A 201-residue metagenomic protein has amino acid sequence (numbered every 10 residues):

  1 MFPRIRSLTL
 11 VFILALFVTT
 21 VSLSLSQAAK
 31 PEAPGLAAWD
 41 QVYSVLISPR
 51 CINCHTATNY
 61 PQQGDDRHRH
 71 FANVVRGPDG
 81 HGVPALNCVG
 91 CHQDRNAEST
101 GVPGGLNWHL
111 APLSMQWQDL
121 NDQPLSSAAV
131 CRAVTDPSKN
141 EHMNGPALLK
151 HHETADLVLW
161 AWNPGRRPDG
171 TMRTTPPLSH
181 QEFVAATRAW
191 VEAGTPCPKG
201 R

Functional and structural regions predicted by a protein language model:
M1-Y43, Q63, R76-D79, N96-R201: N-terminal export/targeting leaders of redox proteins
P34-G35, H70-F71, C91: Short amphipathic alpha-helical surface micro-motifs
A37, P49, V83-L86, E182: Short, well-structured alpha-helical interface segments that form or flank functional binding sites
P49-T58, A85-R95: The canonical Cys-X-X-Cys-His
C51-H81: N-terminal, post-signal-peptide region of Sec/Tat-exported proteins
